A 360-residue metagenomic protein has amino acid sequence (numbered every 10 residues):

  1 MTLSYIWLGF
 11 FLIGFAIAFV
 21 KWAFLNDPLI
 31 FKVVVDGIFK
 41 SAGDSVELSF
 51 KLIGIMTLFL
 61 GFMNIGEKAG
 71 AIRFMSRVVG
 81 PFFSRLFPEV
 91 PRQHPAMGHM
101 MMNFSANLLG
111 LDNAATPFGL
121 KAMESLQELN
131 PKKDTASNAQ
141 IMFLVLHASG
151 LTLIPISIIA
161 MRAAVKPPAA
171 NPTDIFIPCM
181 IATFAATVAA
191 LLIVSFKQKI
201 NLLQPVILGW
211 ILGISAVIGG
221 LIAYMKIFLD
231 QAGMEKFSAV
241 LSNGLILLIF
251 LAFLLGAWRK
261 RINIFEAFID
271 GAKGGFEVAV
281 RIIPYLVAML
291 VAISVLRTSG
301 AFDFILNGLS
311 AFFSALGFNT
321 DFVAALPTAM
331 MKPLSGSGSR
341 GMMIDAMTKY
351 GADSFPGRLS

Functional and structural regions predicted by a protein language model:
M1-L3, F39-L48, A170-P178, L203-I207 (+2 more regions): Interfacial loop-to-helix junctions that mark the boundaries of transmembrane helices in multi-pass membrane
M1-S4, F196-P205, K260-N263: Membrane-helix interface "capping/anchor" motifs
T2-L3, V35, L221-M225, S310: Structural signature of multi-pass, alpha-helical inner-membrane proteins
L3, W7-F10, V20-A23, L29-V35: N-terminal glycine-/serine-/threonine-rich phosphate-binding loop
W7-K21, M56-N64, A148-A160, C179-F196 (+3 more regions): Hydrophobic core segments of alpha-helical transmembrane domains in multi-pass membrane transport and ion-translocation
F19-I30, M161, A223-D230, F302-D303: Membrane-helix interface motif
L29-E128, K260-P356: Membrane-embedded alpha-helical segments and adjacent helix-loop junctions characteristic of multi-pass solute
L126-G219, D353-S360: Membrane-core helix-loop-helix motifs of multi-pass transport proteins
